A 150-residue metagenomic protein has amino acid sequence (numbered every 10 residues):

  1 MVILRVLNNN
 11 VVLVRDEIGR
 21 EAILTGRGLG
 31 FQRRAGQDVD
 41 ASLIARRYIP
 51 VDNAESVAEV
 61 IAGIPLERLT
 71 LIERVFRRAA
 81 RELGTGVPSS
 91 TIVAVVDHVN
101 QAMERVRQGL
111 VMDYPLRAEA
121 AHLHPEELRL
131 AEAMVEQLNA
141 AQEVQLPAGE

Functional and structural regions predicted by a protein language model:
V2-E150: A cross-family "folded-core" feature that marks the main globular domain of proteins
